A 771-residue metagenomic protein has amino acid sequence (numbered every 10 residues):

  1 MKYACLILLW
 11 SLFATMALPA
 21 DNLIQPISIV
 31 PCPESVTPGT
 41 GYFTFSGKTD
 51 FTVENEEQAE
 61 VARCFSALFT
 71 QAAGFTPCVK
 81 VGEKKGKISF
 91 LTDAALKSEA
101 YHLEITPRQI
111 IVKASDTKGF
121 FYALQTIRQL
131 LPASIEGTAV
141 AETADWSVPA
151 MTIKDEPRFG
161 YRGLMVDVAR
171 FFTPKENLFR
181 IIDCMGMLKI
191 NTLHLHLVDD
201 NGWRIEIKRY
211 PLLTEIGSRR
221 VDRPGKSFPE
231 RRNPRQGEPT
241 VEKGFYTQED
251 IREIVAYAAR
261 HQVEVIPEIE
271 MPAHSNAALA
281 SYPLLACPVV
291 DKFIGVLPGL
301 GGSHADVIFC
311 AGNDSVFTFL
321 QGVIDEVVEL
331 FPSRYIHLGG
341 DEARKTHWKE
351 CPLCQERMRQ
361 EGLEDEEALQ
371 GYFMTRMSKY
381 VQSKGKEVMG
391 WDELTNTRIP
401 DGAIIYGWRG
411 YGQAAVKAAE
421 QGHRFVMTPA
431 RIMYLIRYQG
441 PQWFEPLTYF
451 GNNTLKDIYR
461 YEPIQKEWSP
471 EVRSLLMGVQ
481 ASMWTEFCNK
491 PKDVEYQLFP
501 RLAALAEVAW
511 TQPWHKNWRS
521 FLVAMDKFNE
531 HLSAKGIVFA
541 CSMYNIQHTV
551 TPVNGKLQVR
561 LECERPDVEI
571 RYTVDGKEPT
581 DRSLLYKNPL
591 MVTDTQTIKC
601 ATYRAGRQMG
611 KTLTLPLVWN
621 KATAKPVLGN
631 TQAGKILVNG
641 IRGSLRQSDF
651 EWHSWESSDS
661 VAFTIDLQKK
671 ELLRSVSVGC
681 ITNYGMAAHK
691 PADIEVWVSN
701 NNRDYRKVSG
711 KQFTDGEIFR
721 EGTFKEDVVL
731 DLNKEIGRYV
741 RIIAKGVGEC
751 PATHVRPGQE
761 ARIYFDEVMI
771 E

Functional and structural regions predicted by a protein language model:
M1-Q25: Bacterial Sec-dependent N-terminal signal peptides
P19-A20, T40, T52-V53, Q512 (+4 more regions): Short, compositionally stereotyped local motifs that mark structural "simplifiers"
A20-F159, D493, V508-V523, K527-H531 (+1 more regions): Contiguous, structured surface segment used for ligand recognition
L96-Y335, R376, Y380, Q480-W484: Feature activates predominantly on carbohydrate-active enzymes
D116, T602-G606, G746-G748: Surface-exposed loop/turn motifs at beta-strand-loop junctions within extracellular Ig-like and Fibronectin type III
P283, G299-L300, H304-G402, R409-K417: Active-site neighborhood of glycoside hydrolase catalytic domains
V388-E393, R398-A403, G410-Q558: Flexible, acidic glycine-rich loops studded with aromatic residues
R646-S709, F724-E771: Aromatic, loop-rich ligand-recognition surfaces of beta-strand-rich domains
